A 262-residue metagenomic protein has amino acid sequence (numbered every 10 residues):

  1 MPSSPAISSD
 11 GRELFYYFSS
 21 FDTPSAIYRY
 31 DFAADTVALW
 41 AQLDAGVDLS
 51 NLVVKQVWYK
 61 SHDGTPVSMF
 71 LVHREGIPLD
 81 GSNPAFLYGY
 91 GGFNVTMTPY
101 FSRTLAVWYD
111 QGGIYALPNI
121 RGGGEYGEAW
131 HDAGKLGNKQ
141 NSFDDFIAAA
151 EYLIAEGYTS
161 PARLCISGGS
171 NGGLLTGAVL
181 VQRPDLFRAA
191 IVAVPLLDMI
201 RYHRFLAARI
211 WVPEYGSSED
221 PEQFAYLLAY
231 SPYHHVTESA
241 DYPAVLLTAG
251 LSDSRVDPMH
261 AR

Functional and structural regions predicted by a protein language model:
M1-P78, V95, Y100-A106, D110-Q111: Non-catalytic accessory segments flanking enzyme active sites
S19, Y88-G92, S170, G250-D253: Glycine-rich His-Gly loop
I27, Y59, M69, L87 (+4 more regions): Conserved hydrophobic/aromatic pocket- or pore-lining residues that grip, position, or stack substrates in active sites
A33-A34, H62, G76-G81, W108-Y115 (+2 more regions): Secondary-structure transition/capping motifs at alpha-helix termini and the adjoining loop/turn into the next element
V53, T65, N83, S160 (+1 more regions): Exposed loop/turn and edge beta-strand positions of beta-sandwich/beta-sheet ligand-binding modules
I77-G127, P258: Short substrate-entry loop that stabilizes the transition state in hydrolases
L117-R262: Active-site-proximal cap/loop segments of hydrolase catalytic domains
